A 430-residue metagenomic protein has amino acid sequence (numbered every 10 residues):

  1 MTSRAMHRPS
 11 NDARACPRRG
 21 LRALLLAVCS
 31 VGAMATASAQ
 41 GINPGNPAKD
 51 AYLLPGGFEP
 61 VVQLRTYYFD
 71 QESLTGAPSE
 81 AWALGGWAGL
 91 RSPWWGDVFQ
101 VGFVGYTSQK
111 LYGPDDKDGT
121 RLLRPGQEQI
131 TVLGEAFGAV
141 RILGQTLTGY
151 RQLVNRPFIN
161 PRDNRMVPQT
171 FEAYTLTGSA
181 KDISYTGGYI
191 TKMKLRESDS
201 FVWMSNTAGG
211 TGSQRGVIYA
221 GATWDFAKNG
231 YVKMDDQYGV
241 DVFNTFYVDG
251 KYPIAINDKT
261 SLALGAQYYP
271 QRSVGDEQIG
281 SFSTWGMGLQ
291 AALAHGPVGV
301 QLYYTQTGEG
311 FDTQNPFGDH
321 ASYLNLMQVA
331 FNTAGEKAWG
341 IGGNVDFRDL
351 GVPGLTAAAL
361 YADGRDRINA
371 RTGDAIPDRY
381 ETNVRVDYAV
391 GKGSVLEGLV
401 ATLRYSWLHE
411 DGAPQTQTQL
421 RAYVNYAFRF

Functional and structural regions predicted by a protein language model:
T2-Q40: Gram-negative bacterial Sec-dependent N-terminal signal peptides
C29-R151, G178-S179, D258, R348 (+2 more regions): Beta-barrel outer-membrane channel/assembly domains of diderm bacteria
F58-P60, L64, I142-Y150, T223 (+1 more regions): Surface-exposed extracellular loop regions of Gram-negative outer-membrane beta-barrel proteins
L64-Y68, L147-P161, Y185-G187, T191 (+5 more regions): Transmembrane beta-strand segments that form the barrel wall of outer-membrane beta-barrel proteins
L74-P78, L122-P125, Y238, Y247-I256 (+1 more regions): Outer-membrane beta-barrel pore domains
E80-G86, I130-G134, P168-E172, S179-K181 (+6 more regions): Residues that define the transmembrane beta-barrel architecture of outer-membrane proteins
F103-P114, I190, T305-T313: Short, solvent-exposed beta-strand-terminating loops
Y174-G178, D182-P253: Internal metal/ion-chelating core segments
